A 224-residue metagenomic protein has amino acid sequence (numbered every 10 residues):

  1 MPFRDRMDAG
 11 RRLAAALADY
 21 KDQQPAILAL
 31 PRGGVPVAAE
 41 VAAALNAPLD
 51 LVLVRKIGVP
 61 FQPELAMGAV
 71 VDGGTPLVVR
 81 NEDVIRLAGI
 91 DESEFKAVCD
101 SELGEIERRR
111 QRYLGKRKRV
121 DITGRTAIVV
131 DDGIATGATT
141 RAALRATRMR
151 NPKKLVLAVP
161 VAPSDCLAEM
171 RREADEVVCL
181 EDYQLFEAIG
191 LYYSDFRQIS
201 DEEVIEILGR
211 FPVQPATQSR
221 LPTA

Functional and structural regions predicted by a protein language model:
M1-A224: PRPP-associated nucleotide enzymes
